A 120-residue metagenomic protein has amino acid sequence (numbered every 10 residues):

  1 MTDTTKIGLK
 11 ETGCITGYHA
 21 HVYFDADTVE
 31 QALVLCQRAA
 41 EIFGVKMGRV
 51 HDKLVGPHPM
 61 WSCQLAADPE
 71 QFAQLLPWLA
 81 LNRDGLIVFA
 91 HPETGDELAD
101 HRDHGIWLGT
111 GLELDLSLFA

Functional and structural regions predicted by a protein language model:
M1-A120: Long, contiguous binding/interaction regions
